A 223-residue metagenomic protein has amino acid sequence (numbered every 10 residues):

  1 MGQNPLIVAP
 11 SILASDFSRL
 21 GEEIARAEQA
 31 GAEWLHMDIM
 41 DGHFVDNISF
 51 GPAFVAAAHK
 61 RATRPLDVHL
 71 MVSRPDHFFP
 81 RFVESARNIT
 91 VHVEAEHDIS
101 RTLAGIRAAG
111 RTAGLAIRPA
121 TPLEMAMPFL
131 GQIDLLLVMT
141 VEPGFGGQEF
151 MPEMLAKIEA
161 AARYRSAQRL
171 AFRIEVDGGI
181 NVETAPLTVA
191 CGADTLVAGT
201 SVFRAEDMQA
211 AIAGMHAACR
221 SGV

Functional and structural regions predicted by a protein language model:
M1-S85, T90, E94-D98, G105-A113 (+7 more regions): Conserved N-terminal beta1-alpha1 strand-loop-helix module at the mouth
H36, E175-V176: Generic enzyme active-site microenvironment
A116-A120: Short gly/ser/thr-rich secondary-structure transition/capping motifs
V141-P143: Short glycine-rich anion-binding loops that position phosphate/pyrophosphate groups of nucleotides and phosphorylated
V176-G179, V197-T200: Glycine-rich beta-strand-to-loop/alpha-helix junction loops that act as flexible
G179-C191: Acidic, divalent-metal-coordinating active-site segment for phosphoryl/phosphodiester hydrolysis, typified by short
